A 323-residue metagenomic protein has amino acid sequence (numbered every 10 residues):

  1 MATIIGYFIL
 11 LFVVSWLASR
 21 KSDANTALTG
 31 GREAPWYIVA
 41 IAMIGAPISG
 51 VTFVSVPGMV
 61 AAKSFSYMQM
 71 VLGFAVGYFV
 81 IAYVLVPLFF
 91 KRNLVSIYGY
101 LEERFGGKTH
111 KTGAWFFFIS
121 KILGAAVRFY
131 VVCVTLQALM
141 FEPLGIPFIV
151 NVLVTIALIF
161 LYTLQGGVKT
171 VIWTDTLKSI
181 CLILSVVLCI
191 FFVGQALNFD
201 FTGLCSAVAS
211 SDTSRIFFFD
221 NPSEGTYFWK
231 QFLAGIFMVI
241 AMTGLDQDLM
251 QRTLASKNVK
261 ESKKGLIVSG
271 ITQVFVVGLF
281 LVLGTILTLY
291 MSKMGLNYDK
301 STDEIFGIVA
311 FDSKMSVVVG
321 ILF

Functional and structural regions predicted by a protein language model:
M1-A18, G30, A34, I38 (+5 more regions): Extracellular loop-to-transmembrane helix junctions
M1-F53, T163-G166, S179, S185-L188: Membrane-interface "cap" regions at the ends of multi-pass membrane proteins
F8-L11, A46-P47, F74-Y78, F118-K121 (+4 more regions): Residue-level recognition of pore/gate-forming positions within transmembrane alpha-helices of multi-pass
L10, T52, G77-V84, N93-L94 (+7 more regions): Membrane-embedded alpha-helical core segments of multi-pass
L10-A24, V84-Y98, L158-L161, Q165-G167 (+4 more regions): Juxtamembrane interface elements at the cytosolic ends of transmembrane helices in multi-pass membrane proteins
R32, I38, V54-Q69, E102 (+2 more regions): Loop-to-helix junctions at membrane interfaces in multi-pass transport proteins
M68-L164, A234-V239: Helix-loop-helix module between adjacent transmembrane segments
